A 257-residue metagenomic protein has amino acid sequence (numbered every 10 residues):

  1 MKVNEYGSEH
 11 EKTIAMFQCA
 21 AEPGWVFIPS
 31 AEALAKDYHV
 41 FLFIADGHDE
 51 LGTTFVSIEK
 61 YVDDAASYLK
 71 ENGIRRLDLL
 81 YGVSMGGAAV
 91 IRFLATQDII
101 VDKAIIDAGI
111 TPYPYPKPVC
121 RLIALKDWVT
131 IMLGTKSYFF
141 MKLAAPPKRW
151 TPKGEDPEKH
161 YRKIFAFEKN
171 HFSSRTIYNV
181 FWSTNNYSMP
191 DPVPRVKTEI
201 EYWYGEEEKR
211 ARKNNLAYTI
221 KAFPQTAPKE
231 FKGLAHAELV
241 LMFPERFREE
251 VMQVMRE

Functional and structural regions predicted by a protein language model:
N4-E50: Conserved HGGG/HGGXW glycine-rich cap/lid loop of the alpha/beta-hydrolase fold
F41-Y81: Active-site loop/oxyanion-hole signature of alpha/beta-hydrolase fold enzymes
G82-V90: Gly/Ala-rich beta-loop-alpha elbow adjacent to hydrolase catalytic centers
A95, K103-L133: Flexible "cap/lid" loop of the alpha/beta hydrolase fold
Y115-K117, S137-P194: Conserved alpha/beta-hydrolase catalytic His-Asp/Glu region
V196, Y202-Y204: Short beta-strand/loop motif that positions the catalytic acidic residue of the alpha/beta-hydrolase fold
K209-N215: Conserved alpha/beta-hydrolase "acid-adjacent" motif
F231-R246: Catalytic histidine-centered segment of alpha/beta-hydrolase-like enzymes
